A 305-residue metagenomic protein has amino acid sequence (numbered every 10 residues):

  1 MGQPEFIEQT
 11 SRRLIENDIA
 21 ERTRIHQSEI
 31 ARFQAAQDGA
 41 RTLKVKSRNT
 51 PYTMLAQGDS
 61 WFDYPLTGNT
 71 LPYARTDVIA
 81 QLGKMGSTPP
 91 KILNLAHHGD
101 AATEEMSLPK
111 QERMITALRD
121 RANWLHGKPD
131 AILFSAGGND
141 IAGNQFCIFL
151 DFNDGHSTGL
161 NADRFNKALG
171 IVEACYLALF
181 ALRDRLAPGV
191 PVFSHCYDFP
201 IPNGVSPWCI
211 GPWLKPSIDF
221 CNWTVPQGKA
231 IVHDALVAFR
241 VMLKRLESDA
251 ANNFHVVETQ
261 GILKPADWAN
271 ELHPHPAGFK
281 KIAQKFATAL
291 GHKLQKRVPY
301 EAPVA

Functional and structural regions predicted by a protein language model:
M1-Q57, W61-A80, K84-S87, V298-A305: N-terminal secretory targeting modules
Q37-R48, L108-I132, L177-G189, R245: Short amphipathic alpha-helices and their capping/turn segments at secondary-structure boundaries
W61-A162: Conserved SGNH/GDSL esterase-like catalytic core that processes O-acyl groups on lipids and polysaccharides
M85-S87, I171-P191, D234-V257: A structural motif corresponding to the C-terminal end of an alpha-helix and its immediate exit/capping segment
G143-L169, P207-A230: A solvent-exposed, charged loop/short amphipathic helix patch at secondary-structure junctions
A168-L214: Hydrophobic, aromatic-enriched interface-forming segments
P202-H255: Substrate-gating cap/lid alpha-helix
D267-A305: Histidine-centered active-site loop/cap adjacent to the catalytic His in serine esterases/O-acetyl transfer systems
